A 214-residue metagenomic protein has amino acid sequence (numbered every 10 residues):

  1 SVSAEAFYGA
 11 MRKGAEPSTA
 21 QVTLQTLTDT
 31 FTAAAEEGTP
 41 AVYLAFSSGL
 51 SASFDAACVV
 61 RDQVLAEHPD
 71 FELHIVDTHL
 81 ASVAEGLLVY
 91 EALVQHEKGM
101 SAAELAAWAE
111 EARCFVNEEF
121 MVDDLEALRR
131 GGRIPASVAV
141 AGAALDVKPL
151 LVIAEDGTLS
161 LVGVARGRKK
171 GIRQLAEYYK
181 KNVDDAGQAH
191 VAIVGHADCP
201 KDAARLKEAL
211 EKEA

Functional and structural regions predicted by a protein language model:
S1, L50-S53, A57-Q63, E67-H74 (+1 more regions): Mixed-charge interfacial surface used for oligomerization/domain docking and macromolecular partner engagement
S1-T26: N-terminal glycine-rich anion-binding loop in soluble enzyme alpha/beta folds
A10, F46-S47, A197: Acidic/polar N-terminal loop/beta-strand segments that form early-domain functional surfaces
A10, G14, G38-Y43, L65-V76: Glycine/charged-rich beta-loop-alpha catalytic/anionic-binding loops adjacent to active sites
K13-G14, E37, F115, V147: Structured helix-beta-strand junction loops
T19, Y43, I75, I193-V194: Short catalytic-loop micro-motif centered on adjacent basic/acidic residues
T26-C58, D62: N-terminal glycine-rich phosphate/adenylate-binding segment common to multiple enzyme folds
